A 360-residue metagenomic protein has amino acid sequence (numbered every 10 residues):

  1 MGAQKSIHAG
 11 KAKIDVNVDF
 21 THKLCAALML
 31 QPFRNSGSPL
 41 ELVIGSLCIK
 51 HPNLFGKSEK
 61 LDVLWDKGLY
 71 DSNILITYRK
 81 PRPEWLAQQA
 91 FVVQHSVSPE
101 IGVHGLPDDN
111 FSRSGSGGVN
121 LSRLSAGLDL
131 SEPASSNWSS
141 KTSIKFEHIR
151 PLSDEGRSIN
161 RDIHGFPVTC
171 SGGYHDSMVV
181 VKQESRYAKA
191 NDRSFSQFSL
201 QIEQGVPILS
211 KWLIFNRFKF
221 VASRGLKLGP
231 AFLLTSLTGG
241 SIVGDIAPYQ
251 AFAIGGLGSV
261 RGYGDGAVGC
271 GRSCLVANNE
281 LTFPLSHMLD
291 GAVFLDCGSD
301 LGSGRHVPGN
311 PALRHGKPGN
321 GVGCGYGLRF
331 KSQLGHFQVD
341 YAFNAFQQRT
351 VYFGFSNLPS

Functional and structural regions predicted by a protein language model:
G2-S199, G225, L233, I254-R261 (+3 more regions): Gram-negative/organellar outer-membrane beta-barrel architecture
D19, I44, V179-G327: Extended beta-strand-rich architecture
R123-L130, P207, C324-Q333: A short, hydrophobic secondary-structure junction motif
S135, H287-L289, Q333-G335: Short glycine/proline-enriched coil/turn segments at helix->beta-strand junctions
H306-S360: C-terminal beta-signal and terminal closure region of outer-membrane beta-barrel proteins
